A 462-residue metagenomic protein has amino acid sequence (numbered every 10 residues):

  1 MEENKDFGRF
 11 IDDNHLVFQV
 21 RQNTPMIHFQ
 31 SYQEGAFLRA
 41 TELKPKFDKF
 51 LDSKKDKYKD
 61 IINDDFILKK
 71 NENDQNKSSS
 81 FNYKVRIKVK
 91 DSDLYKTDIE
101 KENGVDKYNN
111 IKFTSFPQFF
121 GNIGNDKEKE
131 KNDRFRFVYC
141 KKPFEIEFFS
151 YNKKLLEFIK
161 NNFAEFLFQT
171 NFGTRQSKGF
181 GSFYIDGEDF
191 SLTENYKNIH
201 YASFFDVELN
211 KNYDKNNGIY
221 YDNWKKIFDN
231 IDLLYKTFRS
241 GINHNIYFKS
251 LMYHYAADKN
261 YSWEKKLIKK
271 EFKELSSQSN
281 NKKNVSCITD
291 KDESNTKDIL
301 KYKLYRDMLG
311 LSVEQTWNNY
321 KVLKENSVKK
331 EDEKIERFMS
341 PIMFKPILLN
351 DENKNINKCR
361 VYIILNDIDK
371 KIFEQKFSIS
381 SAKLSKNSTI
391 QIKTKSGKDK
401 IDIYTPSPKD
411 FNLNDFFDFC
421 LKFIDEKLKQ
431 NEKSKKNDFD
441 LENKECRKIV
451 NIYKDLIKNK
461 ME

Functional and structural regions predicted by a protein language model:
M1-E462: Basic, Gly/Ser/Thr-rich N-terminal segments that form RNA-phosphate-binding interfaces in CRISPR RAMP
